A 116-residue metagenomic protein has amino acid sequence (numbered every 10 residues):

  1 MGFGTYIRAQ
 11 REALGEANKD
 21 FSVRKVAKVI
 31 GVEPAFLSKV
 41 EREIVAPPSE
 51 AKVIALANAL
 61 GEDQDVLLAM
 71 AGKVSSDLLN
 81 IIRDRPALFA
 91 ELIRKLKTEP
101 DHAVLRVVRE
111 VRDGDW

Functional and structural regions predicted by a protein language model:
M1-K19: A short, Lys/Arg-rich alpha-helix, primarily the initiator
R8, R24, I54: Residues within the helices of the helix-turn-helix
R11, E41, K52, A71: DNA major-groove recognition helix of helix-turn-helix
E16-A17, I44-S49, S75-D77: Short, solvent-exposed alpha-helical "recognition" segments
E16-K39: Short alpha-helical DNA-recognition segment
G31, S49-V66: DNA major-groove recognition helix of helix-turn-helix/homeodomain DNA-binding modules
P34, E50, L67-N80: Amphipathic alpha-helical "recognition" segments
G72-W116: Interfacial/linker helices and their anchor residues that mediate assembly or domain coupling
